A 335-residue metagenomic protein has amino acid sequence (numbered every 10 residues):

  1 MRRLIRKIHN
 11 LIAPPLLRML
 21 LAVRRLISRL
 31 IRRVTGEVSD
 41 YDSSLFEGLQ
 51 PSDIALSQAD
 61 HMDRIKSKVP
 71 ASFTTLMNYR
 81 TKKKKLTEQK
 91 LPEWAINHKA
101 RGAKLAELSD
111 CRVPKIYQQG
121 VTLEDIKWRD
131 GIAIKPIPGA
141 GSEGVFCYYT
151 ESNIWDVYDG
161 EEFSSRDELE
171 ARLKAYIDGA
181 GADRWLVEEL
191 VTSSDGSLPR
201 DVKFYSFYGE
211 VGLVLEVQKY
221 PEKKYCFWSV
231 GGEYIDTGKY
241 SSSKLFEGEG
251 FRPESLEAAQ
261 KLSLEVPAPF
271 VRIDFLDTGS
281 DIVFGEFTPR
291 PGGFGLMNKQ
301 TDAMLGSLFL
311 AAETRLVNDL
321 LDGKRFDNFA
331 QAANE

Functional and structural regions predicted by a protein language model:
M1-T87, D322-E335: Membrane-proximal basic amphipathic "stem/tether" segments
I54-D60, P70-L76, G250, D277-E335: C-terminal active-site "lid" helix and adjoining low-complexity regulatory extension at the edge of ATP-using catalytic
T74-F146, E162-R172: A conserved helix-loop-beta module that forms one wall/lid of the active-site cleft in ATP-utilizing catalytic domains
T122, P138-G141, T192-S194, G209-G212 (+4 more regions): Short, solvent-exposed loop/turn segments at secondary-structure junctions
V145, K223-V230, F294-K299: A short, polar/proline- and glycine-enriched secondary-structure boundary/capping micro-motif
F146-E151, F207: Short beta-strand-to-turn element immediately C-terminal to the catalytic PLP-Schiff-base lysine in fold type I
D159-K239: Phosphate-binding site of ATP-dependent enzymes
D178-R184, F227-I282: A long amphipathic alpha-helix within ATP-dependent nucleotide-binding catalytic cores
